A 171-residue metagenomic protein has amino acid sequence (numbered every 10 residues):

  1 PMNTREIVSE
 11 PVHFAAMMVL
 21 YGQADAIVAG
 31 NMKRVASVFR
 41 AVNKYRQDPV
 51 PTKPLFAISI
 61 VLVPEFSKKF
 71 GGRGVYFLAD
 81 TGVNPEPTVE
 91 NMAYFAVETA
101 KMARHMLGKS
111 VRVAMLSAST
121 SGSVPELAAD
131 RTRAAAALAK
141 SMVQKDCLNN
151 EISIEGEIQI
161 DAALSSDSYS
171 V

Functional and structural regions predicted by a protein language model:
P1-V171: Anion-binding alpha/beta catalytic cores of soluble intermediary-metabolism enzymes, centered on
